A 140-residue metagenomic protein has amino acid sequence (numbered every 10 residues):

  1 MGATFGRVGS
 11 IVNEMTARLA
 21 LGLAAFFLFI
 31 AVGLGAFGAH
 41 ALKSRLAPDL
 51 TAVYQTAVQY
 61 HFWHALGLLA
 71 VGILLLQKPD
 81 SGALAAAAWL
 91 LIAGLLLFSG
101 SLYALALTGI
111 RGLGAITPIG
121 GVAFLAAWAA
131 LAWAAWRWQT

Functional and structural regions predicted by a protein language model:
I11-T140: Polytopic transmembrane helical bundles with strong interfacial aromatic enrichment
